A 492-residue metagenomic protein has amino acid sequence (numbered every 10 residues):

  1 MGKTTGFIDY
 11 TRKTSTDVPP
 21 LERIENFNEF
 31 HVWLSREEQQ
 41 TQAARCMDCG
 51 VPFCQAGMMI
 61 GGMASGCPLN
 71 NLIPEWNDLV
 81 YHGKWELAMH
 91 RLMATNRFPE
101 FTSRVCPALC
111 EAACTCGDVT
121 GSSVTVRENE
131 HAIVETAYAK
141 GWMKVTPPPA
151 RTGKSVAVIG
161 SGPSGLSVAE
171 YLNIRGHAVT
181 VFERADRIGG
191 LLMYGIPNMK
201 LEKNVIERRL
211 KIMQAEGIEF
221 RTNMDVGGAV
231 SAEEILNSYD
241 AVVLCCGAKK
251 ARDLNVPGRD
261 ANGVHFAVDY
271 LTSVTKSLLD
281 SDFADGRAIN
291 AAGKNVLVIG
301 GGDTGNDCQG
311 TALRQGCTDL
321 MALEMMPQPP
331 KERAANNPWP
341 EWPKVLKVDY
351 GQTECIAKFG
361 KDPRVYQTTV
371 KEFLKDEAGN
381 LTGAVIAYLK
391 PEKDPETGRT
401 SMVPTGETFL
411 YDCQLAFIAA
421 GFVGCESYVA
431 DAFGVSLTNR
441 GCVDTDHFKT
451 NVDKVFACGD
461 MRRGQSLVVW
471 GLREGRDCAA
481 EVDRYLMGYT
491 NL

Functional and structural regions predicted by a protein language model:
T4, R12-K13, V18-E37, Q42-R45 (+5 more regions): C-terminal catalytic lobe of FAD-dependent flavoproteins
T5-V32, T41-A44, N70-V80, R91-L92 (+8 more regions): Beta1-alpha1 glycine-rich phosphate/pyrophosphate-binding loop at the start of Rossmann-like nucleotide-binding domains
E25-Q40, A64-S65, L69-R104, A108 (+2 more regions): Ferredoxin-type iron-sulfur electron-transfer modules in oxidoreductases and energy-metabolism complexes
A132-A150, R208-G228, A251-Q315, L437-N451: Glycine-rich dinucleotide-binding loop and its adjacent helix/turn
A150, S155-I159, E207-V256, K371-D394 (+2 more regions): Feature captures the FAD/FMN-dependent oxidoreductase FAD-binding
D260-G293, E392-Q465: FAD-site-proximal beta/loop scaffold in flavoenzymes
G305-C308, M461-Y489: A conserved FAD-binding loop/helix module that cradles the flavin
E332-N336, D483-L492: Active-site-proximal substrate-binding core of FAD-dependent oxidoreductases
